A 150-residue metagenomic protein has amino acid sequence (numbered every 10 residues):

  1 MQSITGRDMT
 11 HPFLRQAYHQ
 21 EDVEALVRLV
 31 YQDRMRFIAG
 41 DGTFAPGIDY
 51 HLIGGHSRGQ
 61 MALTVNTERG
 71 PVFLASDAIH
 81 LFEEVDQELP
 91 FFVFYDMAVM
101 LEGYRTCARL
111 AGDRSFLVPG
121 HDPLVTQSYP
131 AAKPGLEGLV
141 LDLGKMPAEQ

Functional and structural regions predicted by a protein language model:
M1-L52, V99-R114: Metallo-beta-lactamase
Q2, G59, G70: Glycine-centered loop/turn positions within well-structured domains that cap or flank conserved ligand/cofactor-binding
D49, G59-M61: Short beta-strand micro-motifs in enzyme catalytic cores
G54-R58: A short catalytic or substrate-binding loop motif that flags glycine-/basic-rich loops and adjacent residues that bind
A62-T64, E68-Q150: Cap/insert and terminal regions of metallo-dependent hydrolase folds
